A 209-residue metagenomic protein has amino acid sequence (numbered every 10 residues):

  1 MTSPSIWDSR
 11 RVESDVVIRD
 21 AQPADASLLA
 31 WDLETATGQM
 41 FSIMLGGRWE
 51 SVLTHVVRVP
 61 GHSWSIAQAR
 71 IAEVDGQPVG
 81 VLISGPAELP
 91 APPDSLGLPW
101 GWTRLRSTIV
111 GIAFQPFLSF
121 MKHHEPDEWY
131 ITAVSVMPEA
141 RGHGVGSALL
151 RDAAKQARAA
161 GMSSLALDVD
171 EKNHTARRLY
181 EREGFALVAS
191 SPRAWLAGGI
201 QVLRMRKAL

Functional and structural regions predicted by a protein language model:
V16-W31: A short beta-loop-alpha structural element at the N-terminal edge of CoA-dependent acyl/N-acetyltransferase catalytic
T37-V57, W102-L105: Conserved GNAT-fold acetyl-CoA-binding loop/helix
G47-A69, E73-D75, V79, L118-F120: Active-site rim helix/loop that mediates acceptor-substrate recognition in acyltransferases
I71, Q77-P86, Y130, S135: Conserved beta-strand in the GNAT
E88-E128: Conserved acyl-donor/pantetheine-binding loop and adjacent beta-alpha core of acyl/acetyltransferases and related
S119-E125, A148-S164: Conserved acyl-CoA
E128, S163-A166, D170-R177, R182-E183 (+1 more regions): C-terminal "cap" of GNAT-fold acetyltransferases
G142-K155, R178-R182: Conserved acetyl-CoA-binding loop-helix of GNAT-fold acetyltransferases
